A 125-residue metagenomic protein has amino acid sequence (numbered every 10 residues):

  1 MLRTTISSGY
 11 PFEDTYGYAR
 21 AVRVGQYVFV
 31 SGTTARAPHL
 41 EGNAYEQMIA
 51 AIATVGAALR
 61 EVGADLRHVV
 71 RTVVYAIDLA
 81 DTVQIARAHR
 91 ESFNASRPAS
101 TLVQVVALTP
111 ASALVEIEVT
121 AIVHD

Functional and structural regions predicted by a protein language model:
M1-D125: Short, polar/acidic, helix-capping and beta-turn segments at strand->helix junctions that line the mouths
